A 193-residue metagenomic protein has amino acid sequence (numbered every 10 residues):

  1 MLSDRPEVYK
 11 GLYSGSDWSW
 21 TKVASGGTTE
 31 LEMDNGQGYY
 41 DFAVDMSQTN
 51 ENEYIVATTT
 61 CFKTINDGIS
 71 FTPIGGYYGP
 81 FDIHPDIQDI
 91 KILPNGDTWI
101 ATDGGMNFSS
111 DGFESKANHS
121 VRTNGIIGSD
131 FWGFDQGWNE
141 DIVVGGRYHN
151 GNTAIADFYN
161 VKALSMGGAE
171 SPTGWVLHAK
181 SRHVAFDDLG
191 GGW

Functional and structural regions predicted by a protein language model:
M1-W193: Beta-propeller blade termini and top-face loops
